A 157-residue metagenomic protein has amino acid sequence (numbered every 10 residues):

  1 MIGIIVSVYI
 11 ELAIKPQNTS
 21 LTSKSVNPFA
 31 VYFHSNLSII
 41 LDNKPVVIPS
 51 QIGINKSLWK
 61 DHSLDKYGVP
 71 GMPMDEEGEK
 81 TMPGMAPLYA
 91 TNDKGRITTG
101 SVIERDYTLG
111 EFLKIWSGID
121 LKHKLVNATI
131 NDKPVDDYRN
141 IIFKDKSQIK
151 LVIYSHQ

Functional and structural regions predicted by a protein language model:
M1-Q157: Ubiquitin-like/PB1-type beta-grasp interaction modules and other compact soluble beta-rich domains
